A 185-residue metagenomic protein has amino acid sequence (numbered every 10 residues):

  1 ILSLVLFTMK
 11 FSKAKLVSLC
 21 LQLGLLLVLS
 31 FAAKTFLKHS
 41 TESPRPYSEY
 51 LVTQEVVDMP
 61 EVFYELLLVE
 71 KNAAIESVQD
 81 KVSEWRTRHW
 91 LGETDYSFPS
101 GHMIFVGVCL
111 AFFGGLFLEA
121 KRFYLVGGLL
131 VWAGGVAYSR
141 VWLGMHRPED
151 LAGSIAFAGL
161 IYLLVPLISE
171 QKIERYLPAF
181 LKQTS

Functional and structural regions predicted by a protein language model:
I1, S12, E65-L68: Helix N-terminus capping/helix-initiation residues
I1-T8, L160-L164: Hydrophobic core of alpha-helical transmembrane segments in multi-pass integral membrane proteins
S3-S40, E49-T53, L125: Interfacial segments of alpha-helical transmembrane regions
L25-A33, E55-P60, A156-Y162: Small-residue-rich segments of transmembrane alpha-helices in multi-pass membrane proteins, especially helix faces
R45-H89: Histidine-/acidic- and/or cysteine-rich, low-complexity loops and terminal segments associated with membrane
E70-S185: Membrane-embedded catalytic cores of phosphoryl/pyrophosphoryl-handling enzymes
